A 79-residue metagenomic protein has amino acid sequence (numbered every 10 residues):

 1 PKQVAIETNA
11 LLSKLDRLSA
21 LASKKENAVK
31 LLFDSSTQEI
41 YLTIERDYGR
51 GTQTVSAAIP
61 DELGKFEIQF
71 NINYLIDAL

Functional and structural regions predicted by a protein language model:
P1-L79: DNA polymerase processivity clamps
